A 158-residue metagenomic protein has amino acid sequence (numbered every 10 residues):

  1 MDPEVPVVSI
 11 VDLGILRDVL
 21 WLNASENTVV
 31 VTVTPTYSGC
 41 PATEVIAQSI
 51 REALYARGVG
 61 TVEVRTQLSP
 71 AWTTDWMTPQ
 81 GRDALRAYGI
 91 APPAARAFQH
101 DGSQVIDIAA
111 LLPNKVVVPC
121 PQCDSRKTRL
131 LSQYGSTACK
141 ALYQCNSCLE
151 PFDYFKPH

Functional and structural regions predicted by a protein language model:
M1-H158: Domain-level signature for proteins that mediate thiol-based redox and metal-cofactor handling
